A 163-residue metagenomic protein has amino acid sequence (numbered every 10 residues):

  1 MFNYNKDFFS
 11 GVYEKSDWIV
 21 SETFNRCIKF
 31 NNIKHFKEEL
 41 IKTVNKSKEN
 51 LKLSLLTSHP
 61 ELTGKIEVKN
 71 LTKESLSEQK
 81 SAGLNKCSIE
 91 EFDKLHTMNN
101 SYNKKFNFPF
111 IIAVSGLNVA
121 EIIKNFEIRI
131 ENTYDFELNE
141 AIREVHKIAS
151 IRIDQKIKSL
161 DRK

Functional and structural regions predicted by a protein language model:
M1-E14: Charged, compositionally biased N-terminal leader segments and the immediate start of the first structured element
M1-Y4, S47-L51, T133: Residues that cap or delimit alpha-helices
F9-G11, W18, F24-M98, I148-K163: Aromatic-anchored, charged helix-turn/loop surface patch used as a conserved interaction hotspot
S16-D17, F110: Residue-level signal for inorganic ion chemistry
W18-I19, V114: Conserved phosphate/anionic-ligand binding catalytic regions in large, soluble enzymes, centered on
E91-L160: C-terminal non-catalytic interaction appendages of large macromolecular assemblies
